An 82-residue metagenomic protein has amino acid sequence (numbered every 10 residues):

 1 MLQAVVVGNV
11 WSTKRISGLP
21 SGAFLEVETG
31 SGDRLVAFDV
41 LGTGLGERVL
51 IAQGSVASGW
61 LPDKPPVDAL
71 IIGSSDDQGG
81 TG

Functional and structural regions predicted by a protein language model:
M1-V27, G32: N-terminal first-folded block
R15, D39, W60-L61: Short, flexible, glycine/charge-rich loop motifs used to bind or transfer phosphoryl groups or to couple energy/partner
D33-F38: Short alpha-helix capping/helix-loop boundary micro-motifs
L50-G82: C-terminal structural segments of small proteins and small subunits
